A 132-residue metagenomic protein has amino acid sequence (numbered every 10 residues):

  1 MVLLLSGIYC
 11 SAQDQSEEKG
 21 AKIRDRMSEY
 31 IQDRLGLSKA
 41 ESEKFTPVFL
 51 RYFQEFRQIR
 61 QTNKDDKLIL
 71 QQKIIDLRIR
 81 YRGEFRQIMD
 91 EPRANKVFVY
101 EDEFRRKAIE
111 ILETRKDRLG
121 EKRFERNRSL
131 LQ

Functional and structural regions predicted by a protein language model:
M1-S16: Bacterial Sec-dependent N-terminal signal peptides
A12-Q132: Charge-rich (acidic/polar
